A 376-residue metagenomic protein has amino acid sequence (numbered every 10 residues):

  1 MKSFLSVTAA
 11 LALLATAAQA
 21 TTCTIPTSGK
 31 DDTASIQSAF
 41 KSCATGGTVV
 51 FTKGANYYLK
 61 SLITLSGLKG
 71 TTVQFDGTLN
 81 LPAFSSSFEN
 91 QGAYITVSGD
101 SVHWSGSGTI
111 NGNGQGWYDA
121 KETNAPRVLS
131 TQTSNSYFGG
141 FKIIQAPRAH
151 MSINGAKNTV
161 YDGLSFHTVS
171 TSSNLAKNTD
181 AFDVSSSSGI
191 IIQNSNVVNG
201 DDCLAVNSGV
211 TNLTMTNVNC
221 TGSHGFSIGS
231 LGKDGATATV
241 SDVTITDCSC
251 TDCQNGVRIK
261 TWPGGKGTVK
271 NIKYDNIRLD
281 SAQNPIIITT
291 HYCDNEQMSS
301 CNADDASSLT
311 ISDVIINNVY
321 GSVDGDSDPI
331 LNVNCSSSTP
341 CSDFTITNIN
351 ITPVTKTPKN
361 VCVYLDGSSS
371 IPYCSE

Functional and structural regions predicted by a protein language model:
M1-T22: Fungal secretory targeting signals
T21-T22, A34, Y373-E376: Extracellular lectin-like interaction modules
A34-T45, N56-T72, N80-H103, Q115-S134 (+7 more regions): Extracellular beta-strand-rich solenoid/capping regions of secreted or surface-exposed proteins that bind or remodel
G47, K60-L62, A83-S86, Q91 (+10 more regions): Short glycine/acidic-rich loop motifs that flank beta-strands on beta-rich extracellular proteins
A55, G155-K157, S165, N178 (+5 more regions): Active-site-proximal loop/turn and secondary-structure-junction residues that shape catalytic pockets, frequently
A55, I63, T71, G77-L79 (+8 more regions): Small-residue (G/S/T/A) turn/hinge positions that recur once per unit in extracellular repeat modules
F75-G77, D100-T109, S134-I144, K157-T171 (+7 more regions): Right-handed parallel beta-helix
R258-N271, D275-E376: Extracellular beta-rich repeat passengers
